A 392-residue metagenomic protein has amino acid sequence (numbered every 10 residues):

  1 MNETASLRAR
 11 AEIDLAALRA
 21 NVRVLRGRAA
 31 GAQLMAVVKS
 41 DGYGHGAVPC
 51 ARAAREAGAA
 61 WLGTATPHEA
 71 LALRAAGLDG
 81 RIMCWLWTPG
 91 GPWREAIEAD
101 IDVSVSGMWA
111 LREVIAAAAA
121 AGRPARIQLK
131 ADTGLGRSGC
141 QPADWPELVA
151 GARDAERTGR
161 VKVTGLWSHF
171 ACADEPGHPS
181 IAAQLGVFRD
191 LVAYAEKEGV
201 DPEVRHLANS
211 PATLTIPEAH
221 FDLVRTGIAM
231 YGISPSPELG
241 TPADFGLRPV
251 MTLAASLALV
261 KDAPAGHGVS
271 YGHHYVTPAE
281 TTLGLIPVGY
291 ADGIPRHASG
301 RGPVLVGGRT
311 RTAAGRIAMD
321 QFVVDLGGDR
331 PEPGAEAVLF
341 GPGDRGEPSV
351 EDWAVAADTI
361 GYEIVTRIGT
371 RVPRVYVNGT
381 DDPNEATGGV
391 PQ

Functional and structural regions predicted by a protein language model:
M1-R23, G27, E69, T88 (+2 more regions): Active-site anion/phosphate-binding pocket segments in diverse small-molecule metabolic enzymes
N2-A5, A9-R19, A30-H206, A219-H220: Active-site-proximal beta-alpha core segment in soluble small-molecule metabolic enzymes
